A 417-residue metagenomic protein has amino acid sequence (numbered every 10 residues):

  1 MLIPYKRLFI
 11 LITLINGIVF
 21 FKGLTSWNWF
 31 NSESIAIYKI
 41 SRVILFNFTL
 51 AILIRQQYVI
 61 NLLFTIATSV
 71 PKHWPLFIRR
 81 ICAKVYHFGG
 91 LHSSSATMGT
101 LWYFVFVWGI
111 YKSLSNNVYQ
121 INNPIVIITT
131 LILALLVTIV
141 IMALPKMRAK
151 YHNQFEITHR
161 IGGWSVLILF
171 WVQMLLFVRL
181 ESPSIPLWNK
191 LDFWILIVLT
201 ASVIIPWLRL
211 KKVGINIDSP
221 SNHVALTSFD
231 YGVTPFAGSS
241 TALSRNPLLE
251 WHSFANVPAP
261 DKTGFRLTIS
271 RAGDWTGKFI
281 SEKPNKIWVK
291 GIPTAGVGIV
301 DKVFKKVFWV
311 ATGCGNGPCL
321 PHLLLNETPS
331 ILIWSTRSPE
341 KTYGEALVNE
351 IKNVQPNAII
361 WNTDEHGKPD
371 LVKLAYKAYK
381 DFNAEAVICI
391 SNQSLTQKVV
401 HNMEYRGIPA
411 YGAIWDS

Functional and structural regions predicted by a protein language model:
M1-S417: FNR-like FAD-binding dehydrogenase module
